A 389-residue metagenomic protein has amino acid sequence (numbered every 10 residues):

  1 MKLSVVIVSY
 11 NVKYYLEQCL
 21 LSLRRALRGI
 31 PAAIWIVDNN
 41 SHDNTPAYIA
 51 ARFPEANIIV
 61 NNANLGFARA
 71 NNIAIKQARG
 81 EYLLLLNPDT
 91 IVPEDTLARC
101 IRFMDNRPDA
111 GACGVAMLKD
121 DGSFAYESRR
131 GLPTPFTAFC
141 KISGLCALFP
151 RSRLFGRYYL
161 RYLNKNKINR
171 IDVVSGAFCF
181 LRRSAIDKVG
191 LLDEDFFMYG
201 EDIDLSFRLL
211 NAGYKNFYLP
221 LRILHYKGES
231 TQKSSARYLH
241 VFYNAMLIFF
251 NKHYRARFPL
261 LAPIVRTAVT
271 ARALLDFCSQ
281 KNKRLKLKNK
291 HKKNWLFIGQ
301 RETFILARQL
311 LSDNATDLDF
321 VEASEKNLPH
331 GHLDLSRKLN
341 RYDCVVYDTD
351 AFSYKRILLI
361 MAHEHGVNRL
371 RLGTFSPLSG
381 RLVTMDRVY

Functional and structural regions predicted by a protein language model:
V12-L27, H332-L333: Short, well-formed alpha-helical segments that are part of the catalytic scaffolds of diverse glycosyltransferases
S22, D38-A47, A63: A conserved acidic beta->alpha catalytic loop
V60-A78, R99: Glycine-rich, basic loop-to-helix element that forms the pyrophosphate-binding segment of sugar-nucleotide handling
L83: Short aromatic/hydrophobic "clamp" motif used to bind/position activated sugar donors
I91-E127: Conserved donor NDP-sugar-binding/catalytic core segment of glycosyltransferases
L132-I171: Short, flexible, basic/aromatic active-site loop/helix in glycosyltransferases
N164-N166, D172-R222, I360-A362: A short, conserved alpha-helix in the catalytic core of glycosyltransferases
F207-N282: Active-site-adjacent helix/loop segment of glycosyltransferases that harbors family-specific signature motifs
